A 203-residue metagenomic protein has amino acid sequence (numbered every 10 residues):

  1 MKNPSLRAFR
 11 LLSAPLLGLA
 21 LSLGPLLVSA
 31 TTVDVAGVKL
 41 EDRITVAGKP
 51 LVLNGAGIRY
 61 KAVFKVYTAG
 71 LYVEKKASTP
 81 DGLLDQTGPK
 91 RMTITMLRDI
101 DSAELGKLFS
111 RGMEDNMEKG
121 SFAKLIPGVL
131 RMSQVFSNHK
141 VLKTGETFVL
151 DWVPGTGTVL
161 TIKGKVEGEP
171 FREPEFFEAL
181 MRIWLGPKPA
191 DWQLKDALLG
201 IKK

Functional and structural regions predicted by a protein language model:
M1-F9: N-terminal secretory signal peptides that target proteins for export/translocation
S13-G24: Bacterial N-terminal signal peptides
A30-D85: N-terminal secretory signal peptides
A77-G155: Mid-length scaffold segments of soluble, non-membrane domains
I162-K165: Short strand-turn-strand beta-turns centered on an Asx-Gly dipeptide
E167-D191: Flexible glycine-rich active-site/ligand-binding loops centered on an Asp-His dyad
W192-K203: Cysteine/selenocysteine-centered motifs that mediate thiol-based redox chemistry or coordinate metal-sulfur cofactors
